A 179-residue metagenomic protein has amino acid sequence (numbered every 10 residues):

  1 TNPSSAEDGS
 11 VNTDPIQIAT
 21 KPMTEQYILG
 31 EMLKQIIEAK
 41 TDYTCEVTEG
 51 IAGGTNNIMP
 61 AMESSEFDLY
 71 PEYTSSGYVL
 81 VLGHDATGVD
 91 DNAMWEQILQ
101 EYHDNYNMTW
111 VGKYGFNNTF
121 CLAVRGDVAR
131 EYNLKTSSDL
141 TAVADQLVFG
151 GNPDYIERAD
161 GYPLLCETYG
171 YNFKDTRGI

Functional and structural regions predicted by a protein language model:
T1-P15: Short, low-complexity disordered leader/linker segments with a strong preference for bacterial N-terminal type II
V11-E25, Y43-G50, D145-G151: Short, well-ordered beta-strand elements
T24, E46-P60, P153, K174-I179: Short helix-initiation/N-cap motifs at beta->coil->alpha
L33-D42, S137-D175: Ligand-binding cleft/hinge of the Venus flytrap
Q35-I36, T55-F67, D85, P163-T168 (+1 more regions): Short helices/loops that flank or line small-molecule/ion binding pockets
E63-E72, D145-L147: Alpha-to-beta junction loops
Y73-V89, A93-Q100: A ligand-binding cleft/hinge motif common to bilobed small-molecule-binding domains
N92-V148: A conserved helix-loop-strand patch within extracytoplasmic ligand-binding domains of the periplasmic binding
